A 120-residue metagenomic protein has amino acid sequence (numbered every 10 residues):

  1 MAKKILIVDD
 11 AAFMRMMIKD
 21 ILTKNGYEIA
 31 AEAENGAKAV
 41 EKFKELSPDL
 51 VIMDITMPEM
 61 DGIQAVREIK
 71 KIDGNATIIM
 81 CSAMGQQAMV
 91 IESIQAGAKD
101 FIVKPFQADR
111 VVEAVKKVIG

Functional and structural regions predicted by a protein language model:
A12-A31: Two-component/phosphorelay signaling modules centered on CheY-like receiver
N35-K38, D61-Q64: Acidic catalytic/metal-coordinating carboxylates
L46-I52: Active-site beta3 strand of CheY-like receiver
M57: Receiver (REC) domain active-site loop signature in two-component systems and cognate sites in sensor histidine kinases
M84-G85: Short, conserved "switch-loop" micro-motifs in signal-transduction and mechanochemical regulators
F106-V115: C-terminal output helix
